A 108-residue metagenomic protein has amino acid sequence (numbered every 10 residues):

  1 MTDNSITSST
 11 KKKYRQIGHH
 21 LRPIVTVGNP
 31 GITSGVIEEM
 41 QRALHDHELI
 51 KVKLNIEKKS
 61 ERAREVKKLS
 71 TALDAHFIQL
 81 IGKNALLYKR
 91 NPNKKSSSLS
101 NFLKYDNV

Functional and structural regions predicted by a protein language model:
T2-V108: Positively charged, polar, low-complexity stretches
